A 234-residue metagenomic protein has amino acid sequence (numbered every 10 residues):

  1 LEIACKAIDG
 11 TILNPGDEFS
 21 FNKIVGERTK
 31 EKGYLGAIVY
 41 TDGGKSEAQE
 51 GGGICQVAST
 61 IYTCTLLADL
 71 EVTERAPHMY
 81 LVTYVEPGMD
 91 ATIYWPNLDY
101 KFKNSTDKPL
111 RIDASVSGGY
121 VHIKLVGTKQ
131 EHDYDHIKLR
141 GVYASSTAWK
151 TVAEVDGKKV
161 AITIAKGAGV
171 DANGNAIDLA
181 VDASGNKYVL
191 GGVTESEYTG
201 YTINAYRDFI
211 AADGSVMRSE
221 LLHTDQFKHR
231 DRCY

Functional and structural regions predicted by a protein language model:
L1-Y234: Well-ordered beta-sheet/strand-loop patches within structured domains
